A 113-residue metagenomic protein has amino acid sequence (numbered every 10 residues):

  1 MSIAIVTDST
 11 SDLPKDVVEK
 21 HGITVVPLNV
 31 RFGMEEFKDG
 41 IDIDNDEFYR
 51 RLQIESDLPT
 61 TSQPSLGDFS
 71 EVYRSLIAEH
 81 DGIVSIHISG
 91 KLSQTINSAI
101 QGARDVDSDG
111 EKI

Functional and structural regions predicted by a protein language model:
A4-D68: N-terminal glycine-rich anion-binding loop in soluble enzyme alpha/beta folds
L66-L76, A99-A103: Short, charged beta->alpha transition segments
S85: Glycine/small-residue-rich loop that forms an oxyanion/phosphate-binding "nest" at active or ligand-binding sites
I88-D107: Short Gly/Thr/Asp-enriched flexible loops that form oxyanion-binding sites at enzyme active sites
G110-I113: Short, intrinsically disordered, charge-balanced linker/junction segments flanking boundaries in proteins
